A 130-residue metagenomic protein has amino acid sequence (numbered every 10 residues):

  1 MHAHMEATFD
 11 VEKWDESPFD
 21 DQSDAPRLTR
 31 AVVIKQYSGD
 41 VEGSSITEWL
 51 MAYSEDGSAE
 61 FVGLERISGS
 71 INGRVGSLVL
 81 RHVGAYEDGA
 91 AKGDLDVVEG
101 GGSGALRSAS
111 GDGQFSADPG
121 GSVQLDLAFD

Functional and structural regions predicted by a protein language model:
M1-D130: Targeting-peptide/extracellular-domain and disordered-appendage signature
